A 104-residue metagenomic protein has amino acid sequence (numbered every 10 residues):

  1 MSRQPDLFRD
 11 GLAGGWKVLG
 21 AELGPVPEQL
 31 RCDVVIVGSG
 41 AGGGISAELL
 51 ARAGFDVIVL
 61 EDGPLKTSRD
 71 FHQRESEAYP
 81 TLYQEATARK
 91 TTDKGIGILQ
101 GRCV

Functional and structural regions predicted by a protein language model:
R3-V104: N-terminal glycine-rich phosphate/pyrophosphate-binding loop and immediately adjacent elements
